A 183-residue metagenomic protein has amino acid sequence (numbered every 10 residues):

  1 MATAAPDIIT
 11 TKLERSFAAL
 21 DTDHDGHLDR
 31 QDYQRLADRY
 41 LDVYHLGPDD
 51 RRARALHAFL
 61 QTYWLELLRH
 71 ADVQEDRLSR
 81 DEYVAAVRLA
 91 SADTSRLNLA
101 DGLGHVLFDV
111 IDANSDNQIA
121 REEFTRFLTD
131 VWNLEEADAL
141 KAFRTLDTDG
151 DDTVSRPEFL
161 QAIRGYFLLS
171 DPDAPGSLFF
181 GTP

Functional and structural regions predicted by a protein language model:
A2-L46, D50: The feature marks the first
A2-T3, D50, A86, D93 (+1 more regions): Domain-level signal for compact, non-enzymatic binding modules
A4, R35, L60-W64, T94 (+4 more regions): Aromatic-enriched hydrophobic runs in primary sequence
T10-D25, A53-R77, D101-D116, D138-R156 (+1 more regions): Primarily EF-hand calcium-binding motifs
D29-G47, R77-T94, Q118-W132, S155-L169: Amphipathic regulatory helices of Ca2+-sensor modules
L97: Divalent metal-cofactor coordination and adjacent catalytic microenvironments
G165-P183: Acidic/histidine-enriched, glycine/proline-rich intrinsically disordered or flexible terminal extensions
